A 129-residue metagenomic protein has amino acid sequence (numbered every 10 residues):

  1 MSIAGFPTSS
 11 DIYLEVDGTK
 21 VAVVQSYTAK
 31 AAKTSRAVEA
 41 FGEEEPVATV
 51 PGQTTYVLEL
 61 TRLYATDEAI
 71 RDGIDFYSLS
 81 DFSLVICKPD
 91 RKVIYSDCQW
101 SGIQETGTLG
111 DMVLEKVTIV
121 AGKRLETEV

Functional and structural regions predicted by a protein language model:
M1-Y64, P89-K116, V129: Solvent-exposed edge beta-strands and adjacent loop segments that serve as assembly or binding interfaces
D67-I70, T127: Short beta-strands and strand-coil junctions in structured, solvent-facing domains, enriched
I70-S96: Short, acidic/charged, Gly/Pro-enriched secondary-structure junctions
V120-T127: Hydrophobic lipid-interacting interfaces of membrane-associated proteins
